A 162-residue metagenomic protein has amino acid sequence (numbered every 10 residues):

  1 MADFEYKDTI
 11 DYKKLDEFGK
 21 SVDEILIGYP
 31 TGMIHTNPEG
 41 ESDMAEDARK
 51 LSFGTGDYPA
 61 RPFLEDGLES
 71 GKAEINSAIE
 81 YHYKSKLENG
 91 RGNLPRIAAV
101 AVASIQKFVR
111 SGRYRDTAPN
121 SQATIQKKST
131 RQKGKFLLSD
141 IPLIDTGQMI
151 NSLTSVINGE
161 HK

Functional and structural regions predicted by a protein language model:
M1-K162: Short, Lys/Arg-rich flexible segments
